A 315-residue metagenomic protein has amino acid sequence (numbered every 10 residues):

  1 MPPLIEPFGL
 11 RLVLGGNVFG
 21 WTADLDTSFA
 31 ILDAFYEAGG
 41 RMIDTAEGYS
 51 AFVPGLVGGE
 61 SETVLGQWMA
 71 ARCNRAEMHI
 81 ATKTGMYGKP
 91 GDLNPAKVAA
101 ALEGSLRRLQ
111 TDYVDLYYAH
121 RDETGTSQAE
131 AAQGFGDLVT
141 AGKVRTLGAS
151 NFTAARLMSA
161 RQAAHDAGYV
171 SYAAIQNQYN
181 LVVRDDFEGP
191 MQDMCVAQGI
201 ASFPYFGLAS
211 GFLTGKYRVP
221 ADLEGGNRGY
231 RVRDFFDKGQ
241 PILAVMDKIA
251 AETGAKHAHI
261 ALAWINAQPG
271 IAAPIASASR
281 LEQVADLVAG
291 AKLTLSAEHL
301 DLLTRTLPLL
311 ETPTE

Functional and structural regions predicted by a protein language model:
M1-M78: N-terminal binding-site loop/beta-alpha segment at the start of enzyme catalytic domains that lines or forms
G15-D26, T84-A96, G125: Active-site mouth loops of central-metabolism enzymes
A23-F35, L93-R108, L157-Q162: Short, acidic/polar
Y49-P54, M86-G91, D286: A short acidic, helix-capping loop that chelates divalent metal ions and anchors anionic groups
G58-V64, P95-A99, A129-G134, E188-Q192: Charged helix-capping and loop-helix junction motifs
L106-G125: Active-site groove signature of glycoside hydrolases
D122, T126-L310, T314: Beta/alpha (TIM)-barrel catalytic core signal, keyed to glycine-rich beta->alpha loops juxtaposed to Asp/Glu that bind
